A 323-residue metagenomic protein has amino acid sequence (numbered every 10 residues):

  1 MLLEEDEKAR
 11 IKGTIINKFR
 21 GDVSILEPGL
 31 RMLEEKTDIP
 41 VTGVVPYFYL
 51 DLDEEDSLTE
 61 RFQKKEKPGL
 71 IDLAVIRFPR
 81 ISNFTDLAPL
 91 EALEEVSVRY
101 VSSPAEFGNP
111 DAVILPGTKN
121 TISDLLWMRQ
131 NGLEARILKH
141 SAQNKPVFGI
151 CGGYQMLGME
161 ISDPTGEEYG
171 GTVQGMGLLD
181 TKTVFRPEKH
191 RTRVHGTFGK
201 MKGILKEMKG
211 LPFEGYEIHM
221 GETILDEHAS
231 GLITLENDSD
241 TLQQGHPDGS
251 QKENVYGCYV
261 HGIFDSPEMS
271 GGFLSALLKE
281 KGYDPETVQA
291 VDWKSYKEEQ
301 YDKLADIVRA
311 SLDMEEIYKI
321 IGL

Functional and structural regions predicted by a protein language model:
L2-R99, P104-D111, L178, K182-T183 (+1 more regions): C-terminal lobe/tail of nucleotide-utilizing enzymes
A112, N144-F148, G170, K252 (+1 more regions): Short, flexible coil/turn micro-motifs enriched in small/turn-prone residues
T118-I204, G210-E214: Cysteine-nucleophile active-site neighborhood
